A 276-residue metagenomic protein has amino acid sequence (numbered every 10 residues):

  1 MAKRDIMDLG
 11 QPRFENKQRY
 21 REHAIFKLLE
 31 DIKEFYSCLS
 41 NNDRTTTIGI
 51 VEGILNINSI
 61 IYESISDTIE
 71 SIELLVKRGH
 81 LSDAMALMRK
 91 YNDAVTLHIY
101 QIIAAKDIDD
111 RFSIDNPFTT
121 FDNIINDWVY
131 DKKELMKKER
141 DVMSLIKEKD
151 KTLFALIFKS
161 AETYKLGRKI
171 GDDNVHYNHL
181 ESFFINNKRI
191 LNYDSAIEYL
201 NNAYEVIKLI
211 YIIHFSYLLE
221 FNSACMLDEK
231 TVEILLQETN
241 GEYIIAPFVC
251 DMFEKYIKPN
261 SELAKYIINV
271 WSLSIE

Functional and structural regions predicted by a protein language model:
M1-S82, A86-L87, D107-E276: A cross-kingdom marker of C-terminal helix-rich interaction/assembly modules
Y91: Phosphate/anion-contacting hairpin/loop surfaces
